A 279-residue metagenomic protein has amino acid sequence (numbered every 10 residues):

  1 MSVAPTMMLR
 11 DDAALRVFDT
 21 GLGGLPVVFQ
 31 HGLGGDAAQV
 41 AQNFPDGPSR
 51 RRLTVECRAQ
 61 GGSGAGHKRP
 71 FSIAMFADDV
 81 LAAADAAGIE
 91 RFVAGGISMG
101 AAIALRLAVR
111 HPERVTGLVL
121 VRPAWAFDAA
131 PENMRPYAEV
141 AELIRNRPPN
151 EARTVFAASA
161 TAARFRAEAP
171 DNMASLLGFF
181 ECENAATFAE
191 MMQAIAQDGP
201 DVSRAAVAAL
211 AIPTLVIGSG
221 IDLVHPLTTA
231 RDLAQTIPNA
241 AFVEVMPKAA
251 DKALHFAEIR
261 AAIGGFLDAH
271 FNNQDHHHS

Functional and structural regions predicted by a protein language model:
L9-A65: Conserved HGGG/HGGXW glycine-rich cap/lid loop of the alpha/beta-hydrolase fold
L53-V93, A261: Active-site loop/oxyanion-hole signature of alpha/beta-hydrolase fold enzymes
G96-G100, A104: Gly/Ala-rich beta-loop-alpha elbow adjacent to hydrolase catalytic centers
L105, V109-R110, V115-N146: Flexible "cap/lid" loop of the alpha/beta hydrolase fold
P131, R147-A196: Conserved alpha/beta-hydrolase catalytic His-Asp/Glu region
L210, V216-G218: Short beta-strand/loop motif that positions the catalytic acidic residue of the alpha/beta-hydrolase fold
L223-T229: Conserved alpha/beta-hydrolase "acid-adjacent" motif
N239-S279: Catalytic active-site module of serine/aspartate enzymes centered on a nucleophile-bearing elbow/loop
